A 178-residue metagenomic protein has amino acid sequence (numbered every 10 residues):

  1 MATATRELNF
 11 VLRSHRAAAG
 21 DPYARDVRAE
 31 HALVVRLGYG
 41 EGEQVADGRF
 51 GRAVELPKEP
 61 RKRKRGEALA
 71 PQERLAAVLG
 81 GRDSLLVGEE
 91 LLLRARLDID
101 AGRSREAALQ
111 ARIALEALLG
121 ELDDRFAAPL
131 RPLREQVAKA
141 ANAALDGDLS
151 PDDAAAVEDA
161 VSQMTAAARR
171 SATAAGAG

Functional and structural regions predicted by a protein language model:
M1-D83: Extended, non-transmembrane interaction/recognition domains
E73, V87-L91: Accessory, solvent-exposed terminal regions and/or long lumenal/extracellular loops of proteins
A77, S84-L85, S104, F126: Inter-repeat boundary and helix-capping residues of tandem alpha-helical solenoids
A95-R96, L115: Conserved small-residue packing positions in alpha-helical repeats and bundles
I99-D100, E106: Hydrophobic/aromatic side-chain positions at a characteristic register within alpha-helices of tetratricopeptide repeats
A107-A108, A114: Solenoid-repeat scaffolds in large eukaryotic assemblies
A117-L118, D148: Alpha-helical junction/boundary sensor with strong preference for TPR arrays
R125-G178: Long, charged low-complexity segments
